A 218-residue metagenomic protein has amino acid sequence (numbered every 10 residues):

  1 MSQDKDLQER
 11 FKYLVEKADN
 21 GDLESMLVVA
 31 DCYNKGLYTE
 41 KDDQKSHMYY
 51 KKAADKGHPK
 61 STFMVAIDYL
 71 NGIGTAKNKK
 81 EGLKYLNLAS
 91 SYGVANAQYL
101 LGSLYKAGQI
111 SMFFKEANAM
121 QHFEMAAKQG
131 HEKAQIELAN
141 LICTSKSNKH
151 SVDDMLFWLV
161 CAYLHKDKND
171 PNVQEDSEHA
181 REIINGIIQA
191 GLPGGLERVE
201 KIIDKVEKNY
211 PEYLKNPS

Functional and structural regions predicted by a protein language model:
M1-K35: N-terminal segments that cap or nucleate solenoid repeat domains
Q3-K12, E40-Y49, A76-Y85, S111-H122 (+1 more regions): Structural signature of tandem alpha-helical TPR/SEL1-like repeats, specifically the intra-repeat loop/turn
K17, K52-A53, L88-A89, M125-A126 (+1 more regions): Canonical positions in the second alpha-helix
D19-D22, K35-L37, D42, K56-P59 (+9 more regions): Short helix-capping/linker turns of helical repeat alpha-solenoids
L27-V28, F63-M64, K79, N96-L100 (+3 more regions): Alpha-solenoid helical repeat scaffolds
V28-K35, T39, M64-N71, L100-G108 (+2 more regions): Hydrophobic face of amphipathic alpha-helices that form TPR/SEL1-like repeat modules and related alpha-solenoid
Q121-F123, A127, K149-N169, I188 (+1 more regions): TPR/TPR-like (Sel1-like) alpha-helical repeat modules
P171-S218: Terminal, low-structured helical/coil segments at or just beyond the last alpha-helical repeat
